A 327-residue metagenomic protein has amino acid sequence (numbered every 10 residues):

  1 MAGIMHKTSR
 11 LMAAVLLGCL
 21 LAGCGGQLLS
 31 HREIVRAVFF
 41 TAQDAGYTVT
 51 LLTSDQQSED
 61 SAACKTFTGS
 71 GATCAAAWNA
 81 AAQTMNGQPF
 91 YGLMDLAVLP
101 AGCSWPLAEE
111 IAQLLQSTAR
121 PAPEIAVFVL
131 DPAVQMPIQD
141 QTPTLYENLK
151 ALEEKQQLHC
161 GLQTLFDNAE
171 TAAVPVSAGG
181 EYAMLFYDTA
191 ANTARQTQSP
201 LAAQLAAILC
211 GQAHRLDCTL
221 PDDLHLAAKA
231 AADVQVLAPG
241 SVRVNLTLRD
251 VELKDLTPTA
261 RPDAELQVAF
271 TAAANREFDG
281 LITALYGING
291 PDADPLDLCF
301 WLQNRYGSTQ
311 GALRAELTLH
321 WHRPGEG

Functional and structural regions predicted by a protein language model:
A2, K7-A14, G18-G327: Membrane-proximal alpha-helical signals and transmembrane carboxylates
